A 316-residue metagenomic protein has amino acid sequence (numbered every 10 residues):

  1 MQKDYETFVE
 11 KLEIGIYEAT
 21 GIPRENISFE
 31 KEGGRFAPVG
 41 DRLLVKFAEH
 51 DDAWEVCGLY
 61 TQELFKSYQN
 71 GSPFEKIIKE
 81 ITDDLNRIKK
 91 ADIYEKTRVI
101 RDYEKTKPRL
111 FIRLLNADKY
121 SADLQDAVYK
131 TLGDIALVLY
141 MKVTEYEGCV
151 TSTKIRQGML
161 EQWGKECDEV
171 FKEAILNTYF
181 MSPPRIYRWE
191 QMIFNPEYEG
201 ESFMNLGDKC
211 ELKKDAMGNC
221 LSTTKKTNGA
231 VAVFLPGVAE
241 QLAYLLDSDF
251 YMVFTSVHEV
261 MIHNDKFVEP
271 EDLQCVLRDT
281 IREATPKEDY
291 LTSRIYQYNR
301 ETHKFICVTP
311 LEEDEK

Functional and structural regions predicted by a protein language model:
M1, Y5, M159-W163, V231 (+1 more regions): Generic alpha-helical structural element
M1-F36, D41-L43: N-terminal alpha-helical "arm" segments
D4-L12, P73, I77, E166 (+4 more regions): Short amphipathic alpha-helical segments
L12-G21, I81, L85, K89 (+3 more regions): Hydrophobic, Leu/Ile/Phe/Ala-enriched alpha-helical segments that form helix-helix packing faces
T20, R24, I93, S182-I186 (+2 more regions): Residue-level signal for secondary-structure boundary elements
I27, L212, Y296-Y298: Assembly/interface hotspot detector across virion components, adhesins/toxins, and nucleic-acid enzymes
F29-C220: Charged, alpha-helical interface segments at or near domain boundaries
T224-K316: C-terminal structured domains
